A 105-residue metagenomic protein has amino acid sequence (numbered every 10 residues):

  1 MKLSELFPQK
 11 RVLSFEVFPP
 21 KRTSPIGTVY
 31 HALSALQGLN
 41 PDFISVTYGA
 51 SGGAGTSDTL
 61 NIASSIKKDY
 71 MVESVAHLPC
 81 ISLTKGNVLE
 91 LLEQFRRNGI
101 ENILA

Functional and structural regions predicted by a protein language model:
M1-F15, R22, K67: N-terminal amphipathic alpha-helix/helix-capping segment at the start of soluble metabolic enzymes
M1-L3, P19-V29, T47: Alpha/beta catalytic barrel-like cores
S4-P8, L33-N40, L60-M71, L92-I100: Acidic (Asp/Glu)-rich catalytic clusters
R11-P19, D42-V46, S74-L78, I103-A105: Hydrophobic faces of well-ordered beta-strands that scaffold small-molecule active sites in alpha/beta enzyme cores
P20, P41-I62: Glycine-rich, proline-tolerant flexible connector loops at the mouths of alpha/beta enzymes
T23-S24, A50-T56, I81-G86: Acidic-and-aromatic substrate-binding clefts and catalytic sites of carbohydrate-active enzymes
S24-Y30, T56, L91: Distinct, well-ordered alpha-helical segments
T28, C80-R97: Glycine-rich anion/phosphate-binding loops
